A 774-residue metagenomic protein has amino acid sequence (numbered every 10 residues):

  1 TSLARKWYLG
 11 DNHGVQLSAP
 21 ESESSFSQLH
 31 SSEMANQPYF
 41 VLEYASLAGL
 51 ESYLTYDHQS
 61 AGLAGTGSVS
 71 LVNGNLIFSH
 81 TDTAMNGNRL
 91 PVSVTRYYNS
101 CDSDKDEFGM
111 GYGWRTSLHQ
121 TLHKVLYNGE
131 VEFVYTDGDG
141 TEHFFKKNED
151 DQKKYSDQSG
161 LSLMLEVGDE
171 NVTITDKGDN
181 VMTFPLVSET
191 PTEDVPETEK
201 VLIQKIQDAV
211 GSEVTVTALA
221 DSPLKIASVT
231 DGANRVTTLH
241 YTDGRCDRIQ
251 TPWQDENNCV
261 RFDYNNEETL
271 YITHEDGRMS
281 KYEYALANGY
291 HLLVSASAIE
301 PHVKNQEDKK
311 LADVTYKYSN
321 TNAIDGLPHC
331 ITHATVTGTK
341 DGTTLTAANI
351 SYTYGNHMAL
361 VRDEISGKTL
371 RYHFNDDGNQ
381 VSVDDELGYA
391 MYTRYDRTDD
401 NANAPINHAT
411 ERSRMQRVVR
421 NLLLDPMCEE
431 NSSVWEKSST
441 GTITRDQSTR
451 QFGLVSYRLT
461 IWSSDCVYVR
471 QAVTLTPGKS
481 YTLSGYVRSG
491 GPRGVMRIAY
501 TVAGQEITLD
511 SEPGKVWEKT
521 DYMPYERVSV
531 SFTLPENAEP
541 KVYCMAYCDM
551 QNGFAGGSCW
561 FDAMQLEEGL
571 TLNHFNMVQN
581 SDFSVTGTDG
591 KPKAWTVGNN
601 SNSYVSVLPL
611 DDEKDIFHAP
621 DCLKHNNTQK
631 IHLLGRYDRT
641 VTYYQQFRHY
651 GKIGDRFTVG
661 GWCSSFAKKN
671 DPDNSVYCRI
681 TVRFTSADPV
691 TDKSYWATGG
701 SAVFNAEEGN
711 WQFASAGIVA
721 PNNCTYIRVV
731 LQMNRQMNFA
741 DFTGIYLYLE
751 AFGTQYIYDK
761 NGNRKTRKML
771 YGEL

Functional and structural regions predicted by a protein language model:
T1-L47, V659: Secreted, disulfide-rich extracellular signaling modules
T1-S2, E506-E539, T691-Y726: Extracellular carbohydrate recognition and processing domains and analogous Trp-centered ligand-binding platforms
S24-L29, T460-T476, E506-G514, I631-K652 (+1 more regions): Secreted extracellular polysaccharide-interacting domains
S32-S46, R414-N431, S531-E536, M545-A594 (+2 more regions): Extracellular polysaccharide-targeting segments
F40-E132, G138-E142, S159-V167: Intrinsically disordered, low-complexity segments enriched in small residues
V94, S100, M110-W114, Q120-N421 (+5 more regions): Extended charged/polar low-complexity repeat regions
L424-E430, Y457, V467-M496, Y500 (+6 more regions): Extra-cytoplasmic beta-strand recognition segments
C428-Y457, D582-K630: Extracellular glycan-recognition surfaces and repeat-rich motifs
